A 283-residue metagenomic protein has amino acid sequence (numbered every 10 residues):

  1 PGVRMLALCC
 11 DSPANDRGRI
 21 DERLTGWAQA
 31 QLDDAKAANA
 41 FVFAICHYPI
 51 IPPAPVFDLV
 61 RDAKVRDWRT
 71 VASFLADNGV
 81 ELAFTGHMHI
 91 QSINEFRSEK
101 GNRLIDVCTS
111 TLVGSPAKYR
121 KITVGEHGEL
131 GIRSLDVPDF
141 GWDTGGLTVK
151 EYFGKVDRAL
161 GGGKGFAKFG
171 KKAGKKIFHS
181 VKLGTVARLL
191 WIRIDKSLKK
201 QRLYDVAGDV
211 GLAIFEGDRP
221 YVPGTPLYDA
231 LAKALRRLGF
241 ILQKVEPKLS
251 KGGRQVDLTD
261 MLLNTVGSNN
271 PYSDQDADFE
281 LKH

Functional and structural regions predicted by a protein language model:
P1: Catalytic cores of extracellular degradative/oxidative enzymes
R4-L6, N15-I105, K200, N264-T265 (+1 more regions): His/acidic metal-ligating clusters that form di-metal
M5-A7, Y119-K121: Conserved hydrophobic/aromatic beta-strand scaffold that supports enzyme active sites
C10-D11, Y48, G86-M88, S110-L112 (+1 more regions): Active-site metal-binding loops of divalent metal-dependent hydrolases
F84, L104-G114, K121-V124, L135: Active-site-adjacent helix-turn-beta-strand microarchitecture at beta-sheet edges that either contains or buttresses
F96, T123-H127: Short beta-strand micro-motifs enriched in acidic
R133-T144: Short, solvent-exposed aromatic-acidic interface loops
T144-H283: Non-catalytic terminal accessory segments
